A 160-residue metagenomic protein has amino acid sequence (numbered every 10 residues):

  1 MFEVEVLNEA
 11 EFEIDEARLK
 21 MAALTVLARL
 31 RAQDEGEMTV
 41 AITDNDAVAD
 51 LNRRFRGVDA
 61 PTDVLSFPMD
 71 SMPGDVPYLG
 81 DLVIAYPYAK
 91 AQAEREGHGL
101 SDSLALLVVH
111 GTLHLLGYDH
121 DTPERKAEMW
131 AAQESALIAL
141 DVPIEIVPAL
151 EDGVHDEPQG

Functional and structural regions predicted by a protein language model:
M1-S103, L116-G160: An acidic/histidine-cluster motif and surrounding catalytic segment that typifies divalent-metal-assisted enzyme active
L104-V108: Beta-strand elements within well-structured catalytic alpha/beta cores of enzymes that handle phosphate/sulfate esters
V109, L113-H114: Short active-site segment of divalent metal-dependent hydrolases/proteases that encodes the spacing between
